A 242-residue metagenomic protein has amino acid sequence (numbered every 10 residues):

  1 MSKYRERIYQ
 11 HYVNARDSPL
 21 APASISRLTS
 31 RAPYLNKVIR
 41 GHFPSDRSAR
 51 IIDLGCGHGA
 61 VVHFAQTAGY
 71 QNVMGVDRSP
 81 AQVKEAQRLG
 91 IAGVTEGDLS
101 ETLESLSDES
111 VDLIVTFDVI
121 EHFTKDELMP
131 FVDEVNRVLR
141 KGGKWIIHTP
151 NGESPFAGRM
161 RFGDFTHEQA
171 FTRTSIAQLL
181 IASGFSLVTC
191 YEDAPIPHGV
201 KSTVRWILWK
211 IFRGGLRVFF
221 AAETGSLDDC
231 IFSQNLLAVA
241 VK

Functional and structural regions predicted by a protein language model:
M1-E109, L113-F117, D126-D133, Y191-P195 (+1 more regions): Conserved N-terminal segment of class I S-adenosyl-L-methionine
I91-G93, G163-T166, W206-W209: Short, hinge-like loop/turn segments at secondary-structure boundaries
E121-F123: A short His-aromatic
L139-W145: Short glycine-dipeptide loop
I146, C190-K242: A C-terminal cap/extension of S-adenosyl-L-methionine-dependent methyltransferases that defines the acceptor-substrate
I147-Q169: Short, glycine-/aromatic-enriched active-site segment of Class I SAM-dependent methyltransferases
E168-S183: Short alpha-helix
